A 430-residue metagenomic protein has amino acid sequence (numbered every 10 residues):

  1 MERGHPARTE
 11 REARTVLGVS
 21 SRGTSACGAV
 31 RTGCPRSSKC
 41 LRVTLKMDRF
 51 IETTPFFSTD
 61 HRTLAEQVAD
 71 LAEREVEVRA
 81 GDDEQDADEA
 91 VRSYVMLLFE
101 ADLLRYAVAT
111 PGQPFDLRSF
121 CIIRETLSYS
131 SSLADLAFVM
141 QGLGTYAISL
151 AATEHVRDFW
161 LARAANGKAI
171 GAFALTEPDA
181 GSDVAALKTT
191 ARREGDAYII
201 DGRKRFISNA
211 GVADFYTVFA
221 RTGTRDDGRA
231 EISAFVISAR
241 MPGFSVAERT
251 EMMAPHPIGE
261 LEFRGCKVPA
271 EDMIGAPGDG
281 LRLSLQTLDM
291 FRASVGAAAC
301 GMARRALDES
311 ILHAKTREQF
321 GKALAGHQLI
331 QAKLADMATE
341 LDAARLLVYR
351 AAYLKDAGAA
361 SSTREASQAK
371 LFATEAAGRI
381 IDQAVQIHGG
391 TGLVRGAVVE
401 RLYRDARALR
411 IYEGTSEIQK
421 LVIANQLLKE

Functional and structural regions predicted by a protein language model:
R3-H5, R14-S25, V30-R31: Intrinsic, low-complexity polybasic segments
L45-Y129, A151-H155, R163, G167 (+4 more regions): Alpha-helical interface subdomain recognition
S132-H155, G181-V184, A197: N-terminal glycine-rich flavin-associated loop
G167-L175: A short, Trp-centered hydrophobic/proline-enriched beta-strand micro-motif
A186, R240-P269: Flexible, small-/acidic-enriched active-site or ligand-binding loops
D201-S245: A short core secondary-structure module
R264-L283: Long, acidic (Asp/Glu-rich), low-complexity accessory segments flanking structured domains
